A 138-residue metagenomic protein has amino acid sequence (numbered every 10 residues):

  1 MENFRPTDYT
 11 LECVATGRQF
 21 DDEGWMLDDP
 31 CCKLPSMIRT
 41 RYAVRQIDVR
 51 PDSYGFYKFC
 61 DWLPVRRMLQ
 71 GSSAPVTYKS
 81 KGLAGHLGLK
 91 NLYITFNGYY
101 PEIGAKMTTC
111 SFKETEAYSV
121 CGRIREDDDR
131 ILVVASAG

Functional and structural regions predicted by a protein language model:
M1-G138: PLP-dependent amino-acid enzyme catalytic core
